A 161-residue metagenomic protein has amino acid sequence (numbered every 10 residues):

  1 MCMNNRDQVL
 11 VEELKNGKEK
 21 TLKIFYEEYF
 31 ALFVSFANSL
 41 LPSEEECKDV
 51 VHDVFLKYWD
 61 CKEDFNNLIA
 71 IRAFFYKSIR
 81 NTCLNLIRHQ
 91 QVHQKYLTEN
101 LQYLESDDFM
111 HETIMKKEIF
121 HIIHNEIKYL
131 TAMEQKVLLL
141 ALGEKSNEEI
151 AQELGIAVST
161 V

Functional and structural regions predicted by a protein language model:
M1-L32, S39: N-terminal module of bacterial RNA polymerase sigma factors
N4, N85, H93-F120: Internal acidic/polar
V9-E13, H121-L130: Short amphipathic alpha-helical boundary/capping segments
L14, F33, A37, C47-Y58 (+2 more regions): Short, small-hydrophobic-rich alpha-helical interface motif
K15-N16, P42, D53-I71, Q91: Sigma70-family region 2
N66, K77-L97: Arg/Lys-rich amphipathic alpha helix in sigma70-family domain 2
N125-K128, A132-M133, G143-V161: Helix-turn-helix DNA-binding module
V137-L138: A short pre-motif secondary-structure segment
